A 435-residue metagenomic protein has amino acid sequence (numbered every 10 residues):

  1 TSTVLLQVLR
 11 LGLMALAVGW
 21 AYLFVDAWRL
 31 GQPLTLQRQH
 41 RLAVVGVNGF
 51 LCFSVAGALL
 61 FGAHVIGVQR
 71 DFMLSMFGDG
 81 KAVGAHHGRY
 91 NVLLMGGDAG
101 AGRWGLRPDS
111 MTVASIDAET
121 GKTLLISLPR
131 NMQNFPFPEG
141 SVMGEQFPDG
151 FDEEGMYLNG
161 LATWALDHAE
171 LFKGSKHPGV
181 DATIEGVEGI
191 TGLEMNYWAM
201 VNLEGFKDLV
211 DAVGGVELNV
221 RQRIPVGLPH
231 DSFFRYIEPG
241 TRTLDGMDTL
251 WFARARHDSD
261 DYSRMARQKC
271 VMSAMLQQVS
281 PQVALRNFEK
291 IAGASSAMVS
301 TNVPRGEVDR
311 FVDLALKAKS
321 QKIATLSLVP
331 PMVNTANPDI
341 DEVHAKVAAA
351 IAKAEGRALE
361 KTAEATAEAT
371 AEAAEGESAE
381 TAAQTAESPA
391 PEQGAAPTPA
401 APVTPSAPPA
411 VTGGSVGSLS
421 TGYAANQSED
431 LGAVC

Functional and structural regions predicted by a protein language model:
S2-Q32: Membrane-embedded alpha-helical segments of integral membrane proteins
V4-L11, Q39-A43, F288: Structural motif marking the loop-to-transmembrane transition
A15-V25, F53-L60, D309, K322: Alpha-helical transmembrane segments
L23, A27-Q37, F61-F72: Perimembrane helix-loop junctions in membrane proteins
Q37-V68: Internal/C-terminal transmembrane anchor helices
L60-C435: Non-catalytic, solvent-exposed segments at the cell envelope interface
